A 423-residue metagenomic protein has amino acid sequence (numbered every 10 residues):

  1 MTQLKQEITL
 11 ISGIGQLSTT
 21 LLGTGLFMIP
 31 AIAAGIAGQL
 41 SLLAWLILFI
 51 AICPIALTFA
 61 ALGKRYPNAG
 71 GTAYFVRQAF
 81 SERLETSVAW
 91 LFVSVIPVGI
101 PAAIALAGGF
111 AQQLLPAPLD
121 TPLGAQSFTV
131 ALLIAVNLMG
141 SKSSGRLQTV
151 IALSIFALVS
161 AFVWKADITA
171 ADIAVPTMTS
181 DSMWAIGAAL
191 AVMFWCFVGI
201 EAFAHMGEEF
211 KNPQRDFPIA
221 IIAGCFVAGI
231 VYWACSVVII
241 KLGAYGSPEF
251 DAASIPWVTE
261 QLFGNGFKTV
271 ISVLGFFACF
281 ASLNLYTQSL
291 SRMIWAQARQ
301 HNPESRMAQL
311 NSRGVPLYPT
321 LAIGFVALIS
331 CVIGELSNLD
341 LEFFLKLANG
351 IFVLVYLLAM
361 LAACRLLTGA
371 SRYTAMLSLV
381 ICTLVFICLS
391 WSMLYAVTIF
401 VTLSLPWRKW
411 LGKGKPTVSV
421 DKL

Functional and structural regions predicted by a protein language model:
M1-A31, G35-L40, C53, L57 (+5 more regions): Membrane-interface "cap" regions at the ends of multi-pass membrane proteins
M1-L4, L42, P116-F128, R146-S272: Helix-loop-helix junctions that connect adjacent transmembrane segments in multi-pass membrane transporters
L17, L21-G25, I151-K165, A223-Y232 (+2 more regions): Small-residue-rich segments of transmembrane alpha-helices in multi-pass membrane proteins, especially helix faces
L26-P30, A107, V136-K142, G266 (+4 more regions): Transmembrane helix-loop junctions in multi-pass membrane proteins
I32-I36, A44, P54-V130, A135-L138 (+3 more regions): Hydrophobic transmembrane alpha-helices that form the core helical bundles of multi-pass secondary transporters
I47, L114-S141, I151-V163, C196 (+2 more regions): Transmembrane alpha-helical segments of multi-pass small-molecule transport proteins
Y74-S81, Q113, I222-N284, P303-D340 (+1 more regions): TM-loop-TM module centered on a large, flexible mid-protein loop between adjacent transmembrane helices in multi-pass
W164, L361-L423: A generic transmembrane alpha-helix motif of multi-pass inner-membrane proteins
